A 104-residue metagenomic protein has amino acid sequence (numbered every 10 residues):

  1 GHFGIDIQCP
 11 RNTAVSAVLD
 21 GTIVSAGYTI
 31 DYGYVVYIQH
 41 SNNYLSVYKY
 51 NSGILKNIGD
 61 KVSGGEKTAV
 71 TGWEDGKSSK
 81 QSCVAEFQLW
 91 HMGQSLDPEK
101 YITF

Functional and structural regions predicted by a protein language model:
G1-A17, H40, H91: Short glycine/threonine/proline-enriched tight-turn/helix- or strand-capping micro-motif at secondary-structure
H2-G4, V18, D31-G33, K80-V84: Extracytoplasmic
G4-D6, V35-Y37, V47, E86-Q88: Soluble periplasmic/extracytoplasmic beta-strand elements of cell-envelope proteins
Q8, A14-V18, Y48-K49, G59-V62: Small beta-strand-rich domains/subdomains or short beta-sheet motifs embedded in larger alpha/beta proteins
R11, G27-I30, S52-L55, G72 (+2 more regions): A generic structural motif
S16, T22-V24, S63, A69-V70: Hydrophobic beta-strand signal
A17-I54: Zn2+-dependent peptidoglycan hydrolase active-site motif and core
I58-F104: Conserved, short, structured surface segments that act as functional micro-motifs
